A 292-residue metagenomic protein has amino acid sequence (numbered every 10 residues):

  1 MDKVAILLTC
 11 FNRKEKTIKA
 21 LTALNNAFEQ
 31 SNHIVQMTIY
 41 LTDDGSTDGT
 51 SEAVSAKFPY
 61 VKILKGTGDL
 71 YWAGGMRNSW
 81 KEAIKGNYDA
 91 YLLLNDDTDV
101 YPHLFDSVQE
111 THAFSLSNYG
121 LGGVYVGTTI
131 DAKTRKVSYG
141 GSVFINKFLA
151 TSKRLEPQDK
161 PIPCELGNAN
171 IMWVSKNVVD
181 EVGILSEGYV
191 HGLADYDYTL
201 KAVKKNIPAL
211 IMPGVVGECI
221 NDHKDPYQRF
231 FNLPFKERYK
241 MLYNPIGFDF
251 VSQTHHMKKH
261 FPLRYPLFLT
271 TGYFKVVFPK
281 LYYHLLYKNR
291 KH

Functional and structural regions predicted by a protein language model:
R13-F28: Short, well-formed alpha-helical segments that are part of the catalytic scaffolds of diverse glycosyltransferases
T42-E52: A conserved acidic beta->alpha catalytic loop
G66-K85: Glycine-rich, basic loop-to-helix element that forms the pyrophosphate-binding segment of sugar-nucleotide handling
Y88-D99: Short beta-strand-to-loop acidic/aromatic patch adjacent to the donor-nucleotide binding site
Y101-Y139: Conserved donor NDP-sugar-binding/catalytic core segment of glycosyltransferases
K153-V174, M241: A recurrent flexible, glycine/aromatic-enriched loop bordering the glycosyltransferase active site that acts as
L166-G167, M172-V174, V178-G183, G188-V215: A short, conserved alpha-helix in the catalytic core of glycosyltransferases
R229-H292: Non-catalytic, C-terminal membrane-associated alpha-helical segments of glycosyltransferases
